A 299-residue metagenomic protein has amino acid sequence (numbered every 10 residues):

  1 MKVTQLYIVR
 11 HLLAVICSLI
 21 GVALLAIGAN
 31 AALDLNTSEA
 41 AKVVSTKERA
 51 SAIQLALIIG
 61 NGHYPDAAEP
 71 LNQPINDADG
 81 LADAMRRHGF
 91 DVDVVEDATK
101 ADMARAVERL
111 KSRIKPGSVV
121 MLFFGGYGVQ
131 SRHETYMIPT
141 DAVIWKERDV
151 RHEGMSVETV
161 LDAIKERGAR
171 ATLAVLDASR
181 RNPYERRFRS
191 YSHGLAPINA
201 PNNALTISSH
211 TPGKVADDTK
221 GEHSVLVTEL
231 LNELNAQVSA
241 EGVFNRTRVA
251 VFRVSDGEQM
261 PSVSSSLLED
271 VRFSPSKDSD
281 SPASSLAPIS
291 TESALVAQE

Functional and structural regions predicted by a protein language model:
K2-E299: Cysteine endopeptidase catalytic domains of the caspase/legumain-like
